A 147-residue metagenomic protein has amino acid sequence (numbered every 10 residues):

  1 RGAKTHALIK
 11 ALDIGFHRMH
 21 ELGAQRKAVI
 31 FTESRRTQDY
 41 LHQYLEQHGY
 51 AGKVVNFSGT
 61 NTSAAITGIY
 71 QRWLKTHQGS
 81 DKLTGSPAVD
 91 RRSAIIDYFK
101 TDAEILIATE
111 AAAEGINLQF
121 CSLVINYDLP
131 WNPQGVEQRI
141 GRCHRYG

Functional and structural regions predicted by a protein language model:
R1-D102: Conserved Helicase C-terminal RecA-like lobe
I30, I105-T109, G141: Structural recognition of the conserved hydrophobic beta-strand(s) that form the central parallel beta-sheet of P-loop
R35-R36, I105-A111, W131: Conserved helicase core region in the C-terminal RecA-like lobe
H42-Q43, L118-C121, E137-Q138: Short amphipathic alpha-helical segments
G59-N61, L129-P133: Short, acidic/turn-prone active-site loops that include or flank metal/cofactor- and phosphate-binding residues
E104-I105, S122: Conserved acidic residues
I116-L129: A short beta-strand element within the Helicase C-terminal
N132-G147: Conserved SF2 helicase motif VI
